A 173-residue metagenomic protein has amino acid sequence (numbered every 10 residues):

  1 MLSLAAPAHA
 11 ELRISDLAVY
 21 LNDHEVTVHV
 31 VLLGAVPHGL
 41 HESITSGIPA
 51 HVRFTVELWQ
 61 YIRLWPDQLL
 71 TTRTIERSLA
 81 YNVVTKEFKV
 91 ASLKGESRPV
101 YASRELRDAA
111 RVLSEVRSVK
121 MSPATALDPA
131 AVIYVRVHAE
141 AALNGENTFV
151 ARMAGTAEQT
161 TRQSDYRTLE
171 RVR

Functional and structural regions predicted by a protein language model:
S3-P7: N-terminal signal peptide c-region/cleavage motif recognized by signal peptidases
H9-T27: Short N-terminal segments immediately surrounding and downstream of signal-peptide cleavage
L12-A18, H38, T74-E76, S118-P123: Short structured motifs
H24-V26, L33-E42, A50: Primarily extracytoplasmic ectodomains and periplasmic/lumenal surface modules that are beta-strand-rich
V28-L32, V83, K89, K94-E96 (+1 more regions): A beta-strand/beta-hairpin structural motif
S43-R107: Structured domain cores in non-transmembrane regions
S118-R173: Glycine-rich, aromatic-bearing surface loops/beta-hairpins
